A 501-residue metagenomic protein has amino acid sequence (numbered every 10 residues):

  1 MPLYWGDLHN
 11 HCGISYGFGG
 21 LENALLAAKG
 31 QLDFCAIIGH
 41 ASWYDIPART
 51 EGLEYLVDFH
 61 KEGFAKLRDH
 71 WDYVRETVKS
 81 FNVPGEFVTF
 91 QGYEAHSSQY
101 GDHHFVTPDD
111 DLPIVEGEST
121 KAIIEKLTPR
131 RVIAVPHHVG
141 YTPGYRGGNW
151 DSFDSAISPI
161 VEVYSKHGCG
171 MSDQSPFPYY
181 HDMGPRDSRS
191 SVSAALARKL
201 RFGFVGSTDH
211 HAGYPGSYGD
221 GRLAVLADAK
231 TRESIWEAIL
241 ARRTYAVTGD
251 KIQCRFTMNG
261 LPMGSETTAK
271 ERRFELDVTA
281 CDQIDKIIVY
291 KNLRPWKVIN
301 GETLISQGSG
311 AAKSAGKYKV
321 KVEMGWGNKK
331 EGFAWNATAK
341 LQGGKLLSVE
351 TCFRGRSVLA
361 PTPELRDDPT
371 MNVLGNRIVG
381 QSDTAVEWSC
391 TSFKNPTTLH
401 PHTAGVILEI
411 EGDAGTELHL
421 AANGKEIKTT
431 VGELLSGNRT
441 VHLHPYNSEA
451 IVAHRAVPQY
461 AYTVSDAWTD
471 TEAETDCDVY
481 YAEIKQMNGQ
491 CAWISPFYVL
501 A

Functional and structural regions predicted by a protein language model:
M1-A501: Extended, charged catalytic domains and RNA/DNA-binding interfaces, predominantly in divalent-metal-using enzymes
